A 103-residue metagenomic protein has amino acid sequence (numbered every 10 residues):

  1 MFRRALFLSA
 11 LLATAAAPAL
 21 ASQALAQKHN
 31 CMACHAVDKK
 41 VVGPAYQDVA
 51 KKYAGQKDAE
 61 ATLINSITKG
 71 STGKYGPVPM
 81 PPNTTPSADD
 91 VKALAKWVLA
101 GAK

Functional and structural regions predicted by a protein language model:
M1-S22, K103: N-terminal export/targeting leaders of redox proteins
L20-V37: Sequence/structural segment immediately N-terminal to covalent heme-attachment motifs in c-type and related
A33, V41-Y53, S66-A95: Axial heme c-ligation environment in periplasmic c-type cytochrome domains
K52-T62: Short microdomains enriched in Cys/His and/or Lys/Arg
A95-A102: Short, low-complexity, Pro/Ser/Thr/Gly-rich segments in the mature regions of secreted, periplasmic
